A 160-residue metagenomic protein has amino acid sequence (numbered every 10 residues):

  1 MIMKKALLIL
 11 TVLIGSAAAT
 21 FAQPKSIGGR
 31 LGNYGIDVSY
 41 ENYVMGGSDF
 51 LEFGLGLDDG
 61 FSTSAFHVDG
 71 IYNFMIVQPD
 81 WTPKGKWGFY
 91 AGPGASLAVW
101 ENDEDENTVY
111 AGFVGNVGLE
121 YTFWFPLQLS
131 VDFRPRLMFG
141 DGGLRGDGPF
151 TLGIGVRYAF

Functional and structural regions predicted by a protein language model:
M1-P24: Cleavable N-terminal export/targeting peptides
A17-A19, D37-M45: Short, low-complexity, intrinsically disordered N-terminal segments
P24-S39, L55-H67, N102-E106, F139-P149: Solvent-exposed loop/turn segments connecting transmembrane beta-strands in outer-membrane beta-barrel proteins
S26, Y90, G153: A residue-level signal for beta-strand positions that form part of recognition/binding surfaces within mature
G35, V68-Y72, G148-F160: Outer-membrane beta-barrel "beta-signal"
V44-L127, V131: Gram-negative (and chloroplast) outer-membrane scaffold detector with strong preference for beta-barrel transmembrane
R134: C-terminal binding/interaction regions
L137-F139, F160: Short, well-ordered alpha-helical segments in soluble proteins
